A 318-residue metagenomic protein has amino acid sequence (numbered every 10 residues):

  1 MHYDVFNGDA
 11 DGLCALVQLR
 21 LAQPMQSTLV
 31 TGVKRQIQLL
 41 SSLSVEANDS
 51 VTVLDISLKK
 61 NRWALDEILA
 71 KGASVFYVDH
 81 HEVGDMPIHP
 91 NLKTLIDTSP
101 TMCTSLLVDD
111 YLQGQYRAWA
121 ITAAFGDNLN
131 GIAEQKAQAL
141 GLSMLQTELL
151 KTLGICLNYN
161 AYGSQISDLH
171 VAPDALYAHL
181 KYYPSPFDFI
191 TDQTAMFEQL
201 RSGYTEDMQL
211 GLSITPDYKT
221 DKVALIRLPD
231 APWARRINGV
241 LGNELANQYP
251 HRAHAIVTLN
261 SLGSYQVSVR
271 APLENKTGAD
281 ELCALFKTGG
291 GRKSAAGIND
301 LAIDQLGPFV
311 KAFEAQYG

Functional and structural regions predicted by a protein language model:
M1-G154, I226, P232, R236-H254 (+1 more regions): Replace "Mg2+/Mn2+-dependent" with "divalent metal-dependent
V5, K151-G154, A175, F189 (+1 more regions): Alpha-helical protein-protein interaction elements
S44, C103, V171-A172, A178-D188 (+2 more regions): Short, solvent-exposed coil/turn linker segments
L58, A161-P173, T194-E206, R236-N243: Short N-terminal helix-initiation segments at or just after the protein's N-terminus
D79, Y162-Q165, L180, P186 (+3 more regions): Generic signature of intrinsically disordered, low-complexity segments enriched in small/polar residues
L95-S99, H179-I226: Oxyanion-binding "anion nests"
A137-P184: Loop-centered beta-sheet repeat module
